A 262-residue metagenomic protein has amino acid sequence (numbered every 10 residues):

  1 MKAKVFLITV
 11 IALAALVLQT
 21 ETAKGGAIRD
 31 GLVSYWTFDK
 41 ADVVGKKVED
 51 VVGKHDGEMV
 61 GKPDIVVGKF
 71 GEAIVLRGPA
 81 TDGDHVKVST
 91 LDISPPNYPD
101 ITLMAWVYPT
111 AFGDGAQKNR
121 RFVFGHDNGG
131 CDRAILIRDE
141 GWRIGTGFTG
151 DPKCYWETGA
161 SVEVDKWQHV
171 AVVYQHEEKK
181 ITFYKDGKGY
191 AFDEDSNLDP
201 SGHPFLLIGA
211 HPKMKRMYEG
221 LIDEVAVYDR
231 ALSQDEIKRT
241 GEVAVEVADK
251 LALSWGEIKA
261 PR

Functional and structural regions predicted by a protein language model:
M1-V10: Bacterial N-terminal signal peptides that target proteins for export
T9-A80, T240-R262: Extracytoplasmic low-complexity segments
I28-V33, K40-K54, A80-G145, V164 (+4 more regions): Extracellular glycan-recognition modules
K69, R138-E140, D193-L221: Flexible glycan-contacting loops in extracellular carbohydrate-active proteins
S89, I144-H169: Short, aromatic/His-centered strand-loop micro-motif at the edge of beta-sheets
V172-E194, A231: Carbohydrate-binding surfaces in secreted/extracellular proteins
D223-V247, L251: A recurrent domain-boundary module in secreted/ectodomain proteins
